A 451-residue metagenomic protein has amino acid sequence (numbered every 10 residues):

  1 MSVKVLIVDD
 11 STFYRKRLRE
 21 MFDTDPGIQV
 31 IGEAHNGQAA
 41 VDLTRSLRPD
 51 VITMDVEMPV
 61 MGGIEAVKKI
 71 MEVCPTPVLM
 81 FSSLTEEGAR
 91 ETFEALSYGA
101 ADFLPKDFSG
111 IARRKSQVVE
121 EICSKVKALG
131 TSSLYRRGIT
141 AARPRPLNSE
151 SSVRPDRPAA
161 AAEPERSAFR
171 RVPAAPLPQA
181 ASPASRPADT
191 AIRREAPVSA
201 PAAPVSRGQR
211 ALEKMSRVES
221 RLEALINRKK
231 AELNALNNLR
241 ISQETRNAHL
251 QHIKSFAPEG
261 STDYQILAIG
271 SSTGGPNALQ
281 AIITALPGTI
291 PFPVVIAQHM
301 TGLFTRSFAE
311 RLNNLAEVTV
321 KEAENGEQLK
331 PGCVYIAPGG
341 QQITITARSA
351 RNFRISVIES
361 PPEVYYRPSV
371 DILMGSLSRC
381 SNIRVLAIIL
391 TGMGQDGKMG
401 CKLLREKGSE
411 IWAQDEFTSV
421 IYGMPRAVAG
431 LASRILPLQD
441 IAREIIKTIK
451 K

Functional and structural regions predicted by a protein language model:
V3-K4, F13-K16, E20-D23, Q38-A39 (+2 more regions): Conserved acid/base catalytic micro-environments in cytosolic active-site loops
D9, D55: Active-site residues of response regulator receiver
P26-G27, P49, C74-P75: Proline-centered flexible-loop/turn and helix-kink motifs
G27-H35, L43: Short hydrophobic/Thr-rich beta-strand motif most characteristic of the beta2 strand and flanking loop of CheY-like
G32, P49, S272-G275: Alpha-helical hinge/cap motifs
L47-T53: Active-site beta3 strand of CheY-like receiver
